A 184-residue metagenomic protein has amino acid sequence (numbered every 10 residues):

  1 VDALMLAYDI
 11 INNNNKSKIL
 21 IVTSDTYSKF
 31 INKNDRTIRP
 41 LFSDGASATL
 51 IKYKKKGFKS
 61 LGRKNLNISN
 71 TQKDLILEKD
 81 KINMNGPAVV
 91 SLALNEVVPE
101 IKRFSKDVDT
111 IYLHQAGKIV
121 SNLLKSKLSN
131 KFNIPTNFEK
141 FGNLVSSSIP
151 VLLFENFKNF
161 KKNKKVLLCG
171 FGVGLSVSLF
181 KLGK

Functional and structural regions predicted by a protein language model:
V1-D2, Y27-I31, I68-T71: Short, well-ordered, mixed-charge alpha-helical segments that flank or form enzyme active sites
V1-N15, D109-K184: Claisen-condensing/thiolase-fold acyl-transfer catalytic domains that form or cleave C-C bonds in fatty acid
N14-S43: Flexible, glycine-rich active-site loops centered on histidine and acidic residues that chelate a metal or position
I19-D25, I51, L168-G172: Short beta-strand segments
I21, G62, I134-T136: General beta-strand structural signal in soluble alpha/beta enzymes
S28, G57, S69, V120 (+1 more regions): Flexible, glycine-rich phosphate/dinucleotide-binding loops and adjacent beta-alpha linkers at cofactor/substrate
K33-N95, P99, K161, F171 (+1 more regions): Condensing-enzyme catalytic core mediating Claisen C-C bond formation in acyl metabolism
L92-S105, L152-N156: Short, well-ordered amphipathic alpha-helical segments that serve as non-catalytic structural scaffolds within diverse
